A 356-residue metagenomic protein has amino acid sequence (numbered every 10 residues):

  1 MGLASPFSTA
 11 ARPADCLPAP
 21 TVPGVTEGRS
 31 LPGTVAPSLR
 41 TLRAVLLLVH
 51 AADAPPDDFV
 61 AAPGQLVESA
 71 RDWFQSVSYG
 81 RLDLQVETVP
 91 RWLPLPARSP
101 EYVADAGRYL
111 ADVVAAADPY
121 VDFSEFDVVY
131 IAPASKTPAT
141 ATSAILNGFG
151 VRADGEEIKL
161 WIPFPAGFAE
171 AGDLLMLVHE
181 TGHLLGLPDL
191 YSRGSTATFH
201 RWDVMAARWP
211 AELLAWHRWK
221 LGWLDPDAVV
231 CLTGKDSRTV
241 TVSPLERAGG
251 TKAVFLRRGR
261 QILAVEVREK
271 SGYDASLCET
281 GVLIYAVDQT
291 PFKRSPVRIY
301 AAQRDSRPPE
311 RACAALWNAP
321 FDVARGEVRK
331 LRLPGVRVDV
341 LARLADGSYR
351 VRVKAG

Functional and structural regions predicted by a protein language model:
M1-A4, L213-A215: Classical N-terminal secretory signal peptides
G2-E170, V178, D339-L341: Zn2+-dependent metallopeptidase catalytic core
S5-T9, P13, L17-E27, D57 (+2 more regions): Non-catalytic C-terminal accessory/binding modules of secreted extracellular proteins
T41, T198-H200, E279: Short, solvent-exposed loop/turn segments at the edges of secondary structure
S76, L84, G194-K220, Q289-P309: N-terminal short leaders/motifs
F123, V128, K136-A275: Extracellular hydrolytic enzyme modules, especially secreted metalloproteases of the metzincin/thermolysin-like class
